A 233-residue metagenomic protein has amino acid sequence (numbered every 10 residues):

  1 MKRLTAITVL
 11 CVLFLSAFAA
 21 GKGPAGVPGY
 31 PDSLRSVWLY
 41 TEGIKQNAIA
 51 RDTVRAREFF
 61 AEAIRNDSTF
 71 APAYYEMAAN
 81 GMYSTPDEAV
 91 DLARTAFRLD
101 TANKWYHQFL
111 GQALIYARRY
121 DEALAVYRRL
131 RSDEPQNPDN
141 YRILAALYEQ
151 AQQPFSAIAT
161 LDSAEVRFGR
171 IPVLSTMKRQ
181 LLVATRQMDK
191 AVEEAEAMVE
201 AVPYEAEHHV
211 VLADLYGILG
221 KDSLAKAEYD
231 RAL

Functional and structural regions predicted by a protein language model:
T8-S16: Bacterial N-terminal signal peptides
A19-E76, Y83, D87, D91: N-terminal leader/linker segments that initiate helical-solenoid repeat arrays
I44-K45, A79, Q112, A146 (+2 more regions): Residue-level recognition of tetratricopeptide repeat
A48-A61, G81-T95, A117-R129, A151-S163 (+2 more regions): Structural signature of tandem alpha-helical TPR/SEL1-like repeats, specifically the intra-repeat loop/turn
N66, L99, D133, R167-F168 (+1 more regions): Structural marker of alpha-solenoid helical repeat scaffolds
